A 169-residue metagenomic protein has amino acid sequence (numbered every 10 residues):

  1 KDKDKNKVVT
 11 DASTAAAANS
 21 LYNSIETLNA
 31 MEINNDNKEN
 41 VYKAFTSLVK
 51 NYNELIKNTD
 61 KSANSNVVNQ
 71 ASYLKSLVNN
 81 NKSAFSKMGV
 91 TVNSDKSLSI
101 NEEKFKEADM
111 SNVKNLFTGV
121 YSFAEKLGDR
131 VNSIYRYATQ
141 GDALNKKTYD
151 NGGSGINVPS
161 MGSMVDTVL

Functional and structural regions predicted by a protein language model:
K1-L169: Polar, low-complexity export/assembly segments characteristic of proteins that are secreted or assemble on the cell
